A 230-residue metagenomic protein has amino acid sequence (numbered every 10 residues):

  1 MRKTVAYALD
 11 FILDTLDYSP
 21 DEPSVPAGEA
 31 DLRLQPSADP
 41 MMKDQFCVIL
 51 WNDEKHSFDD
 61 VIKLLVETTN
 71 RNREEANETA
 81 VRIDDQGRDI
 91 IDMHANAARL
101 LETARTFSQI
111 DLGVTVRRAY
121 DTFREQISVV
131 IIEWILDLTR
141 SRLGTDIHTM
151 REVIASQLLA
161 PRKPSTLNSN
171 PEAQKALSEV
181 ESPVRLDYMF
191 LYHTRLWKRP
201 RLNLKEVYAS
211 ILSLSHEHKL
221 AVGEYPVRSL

Functional and structural regions predicted by a protein language model:
M1-L230: Terminal domain-initiation and capping elements
